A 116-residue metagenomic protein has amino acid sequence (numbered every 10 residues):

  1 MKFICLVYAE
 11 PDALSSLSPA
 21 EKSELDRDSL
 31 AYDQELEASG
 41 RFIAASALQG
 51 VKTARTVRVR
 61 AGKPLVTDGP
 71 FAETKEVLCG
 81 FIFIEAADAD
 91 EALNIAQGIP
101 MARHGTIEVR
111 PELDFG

Functional and structural regions predicted by a protein language model:
M1-G116: Conserved, structured core segments of small domains
